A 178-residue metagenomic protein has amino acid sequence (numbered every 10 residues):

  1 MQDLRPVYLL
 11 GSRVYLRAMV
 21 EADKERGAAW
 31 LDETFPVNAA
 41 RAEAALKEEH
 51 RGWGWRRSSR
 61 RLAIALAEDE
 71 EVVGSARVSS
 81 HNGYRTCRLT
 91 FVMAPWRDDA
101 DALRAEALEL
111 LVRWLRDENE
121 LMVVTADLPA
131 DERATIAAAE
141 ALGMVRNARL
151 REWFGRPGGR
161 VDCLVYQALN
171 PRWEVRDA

Functional and structural regions predicted by a protein language model:
M1-A100, R113-V124, L128-A134, L142 (+1 more regions): GNAT-family acyltransferases
A102-L111: Conserved acetyl-CoA pyrophosphate-binding loop and the N-cap/start of the following alpha-helix in GNAT-like
